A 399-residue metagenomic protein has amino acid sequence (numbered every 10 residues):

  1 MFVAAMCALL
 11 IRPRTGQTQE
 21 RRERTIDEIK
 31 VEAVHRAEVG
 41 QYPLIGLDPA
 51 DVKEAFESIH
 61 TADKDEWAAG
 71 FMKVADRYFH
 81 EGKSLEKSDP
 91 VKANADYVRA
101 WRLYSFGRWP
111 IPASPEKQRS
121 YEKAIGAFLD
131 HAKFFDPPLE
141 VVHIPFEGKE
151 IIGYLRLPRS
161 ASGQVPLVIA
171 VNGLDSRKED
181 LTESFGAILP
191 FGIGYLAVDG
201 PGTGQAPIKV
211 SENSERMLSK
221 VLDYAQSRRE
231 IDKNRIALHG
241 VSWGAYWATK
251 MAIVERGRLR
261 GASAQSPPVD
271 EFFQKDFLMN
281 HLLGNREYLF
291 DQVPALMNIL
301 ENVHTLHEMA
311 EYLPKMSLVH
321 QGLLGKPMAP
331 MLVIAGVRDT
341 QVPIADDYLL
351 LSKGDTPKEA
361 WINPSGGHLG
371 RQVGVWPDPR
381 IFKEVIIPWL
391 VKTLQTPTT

Functional and structural regions predicted by a protein language model:
F71, A75, A113, R119-S160: N-terminal cap/lid segment of alpha/beta-hydrolase-fold proteins
S105, Y224-N280: Primarily recognizes the serine-hydrolase "nucleophile elbow" in alpha/beta-hydrolase and SGNH/GDSL folds
S184, A329, P343-S352: Short alpha-helix in the alpha/beta-hydrolase fold that links the catalytic acid
K209-E230: Alpha/beta-hydrolase active-site loop
I253-Y312, A329: Hydrolase active-site cap/lid region
P327-M328, V333-A335: Short beta-strand/loop motif that positions the catalytic acidic residue of the alpha/beta-hydrolase fold
K353-G370: Catalytic histidine neighborhood in serine/cysteine hydrolases with alpha/beta-hydrolase-type architecture
G366-R380: Catalytic histidine-centered segment of alpha/beta-hydrolase-like enzymes
